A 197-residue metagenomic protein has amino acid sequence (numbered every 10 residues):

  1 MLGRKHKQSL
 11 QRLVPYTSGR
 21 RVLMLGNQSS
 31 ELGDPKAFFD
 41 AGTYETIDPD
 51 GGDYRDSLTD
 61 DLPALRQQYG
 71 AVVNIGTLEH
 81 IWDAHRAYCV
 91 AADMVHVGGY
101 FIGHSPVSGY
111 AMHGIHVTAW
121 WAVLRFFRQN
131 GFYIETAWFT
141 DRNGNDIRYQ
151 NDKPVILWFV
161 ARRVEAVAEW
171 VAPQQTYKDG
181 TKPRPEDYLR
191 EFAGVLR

Functional and structural regions predicted by a protein language model:
M1-Q67, A71, W158, V167-R197: Conserved N-terminal segment of class I S-adenosyl-L-methionine
G3-K7, I81, H113: Generic detection of long, well-ordered alpha-helical segments
Y16, W82-R197: S-adenosyl-L-methionine-dependent methyltransferase catalytic module, highlighting the catalytic core
M24, N74, V97: Short glycine/serine/threonine-biased micro-segments
D60, E79, S108: Active-site micro-motifs of SAM-dependent methyltransferase domains
D61, G76, M112: Generic anion/oxyanion-binding catalytic loop in active/binding sites
G70-W82: A short SAM/SAH-binding and catalytic strip from SAM-dependent methyltransferases
